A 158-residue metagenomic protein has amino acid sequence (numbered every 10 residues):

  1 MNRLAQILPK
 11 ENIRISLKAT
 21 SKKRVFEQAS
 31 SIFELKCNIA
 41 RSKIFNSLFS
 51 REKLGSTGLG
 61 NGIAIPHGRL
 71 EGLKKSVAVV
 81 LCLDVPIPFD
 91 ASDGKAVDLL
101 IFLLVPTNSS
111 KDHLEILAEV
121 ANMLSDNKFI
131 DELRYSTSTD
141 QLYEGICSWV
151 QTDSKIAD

Functional and structural regions predicted by a protein language model:
M1-D158: Cytosolic covalent-transfer regions centered on His/Cys nucleophiles that carry phosphoryl or persulfide groups
